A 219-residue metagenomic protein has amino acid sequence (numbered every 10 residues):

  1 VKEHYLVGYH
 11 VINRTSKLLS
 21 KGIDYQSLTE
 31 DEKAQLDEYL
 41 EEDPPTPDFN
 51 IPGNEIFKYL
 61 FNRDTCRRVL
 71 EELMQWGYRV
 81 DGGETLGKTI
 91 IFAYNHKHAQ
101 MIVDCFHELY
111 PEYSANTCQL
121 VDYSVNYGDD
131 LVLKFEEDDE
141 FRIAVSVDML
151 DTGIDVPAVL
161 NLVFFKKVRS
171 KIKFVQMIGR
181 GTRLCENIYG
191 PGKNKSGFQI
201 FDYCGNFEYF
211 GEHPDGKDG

Functional and structural regions predicted by a protein language model:
V1-L86: Interdomain helical connector at the RecA1-RecA2 junction of SF1/SF2 helicase-like NTPases
N13-T15, A93, D202: Flexible glycine-/small-residue-rich
E55, Y59, F92, H96 (+3 more regions): Hydrophobic alpha-helical scaffolding
F61-T65, V69, H98, S170-F174 (+1 more regions): Helical mechanochemical/support elements of P-loop NTPase systems and associated helical scaffolds
E72, W76, I102-L109, K134 (+2 more regions): Generic, well-ordered alpha-helical scaffold segments in large soluble proteins
T85-K88, F141: Pre-Walker A (Motif I) flank of P-loop NTPase domains
A93-L120: Conserved helicase motor "Helicase C" RecA-like lobe of SF1/SF2 P-loop NTPases
S114-D218: Conserved RecA-like P-loop NTPase helicase motor core
